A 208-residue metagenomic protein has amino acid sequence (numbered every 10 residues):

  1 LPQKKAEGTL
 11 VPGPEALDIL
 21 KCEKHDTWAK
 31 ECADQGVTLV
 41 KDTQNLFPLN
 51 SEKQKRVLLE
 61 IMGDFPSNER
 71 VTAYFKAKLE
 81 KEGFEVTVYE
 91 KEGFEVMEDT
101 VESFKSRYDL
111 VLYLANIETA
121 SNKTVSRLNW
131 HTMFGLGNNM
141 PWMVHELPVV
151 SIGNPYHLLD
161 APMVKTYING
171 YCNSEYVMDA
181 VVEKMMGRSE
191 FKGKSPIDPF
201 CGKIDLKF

Functional and structural regions predicted by a protein language model:
L1-F208: Preference for extracellular/luminal or secreted protein segments
